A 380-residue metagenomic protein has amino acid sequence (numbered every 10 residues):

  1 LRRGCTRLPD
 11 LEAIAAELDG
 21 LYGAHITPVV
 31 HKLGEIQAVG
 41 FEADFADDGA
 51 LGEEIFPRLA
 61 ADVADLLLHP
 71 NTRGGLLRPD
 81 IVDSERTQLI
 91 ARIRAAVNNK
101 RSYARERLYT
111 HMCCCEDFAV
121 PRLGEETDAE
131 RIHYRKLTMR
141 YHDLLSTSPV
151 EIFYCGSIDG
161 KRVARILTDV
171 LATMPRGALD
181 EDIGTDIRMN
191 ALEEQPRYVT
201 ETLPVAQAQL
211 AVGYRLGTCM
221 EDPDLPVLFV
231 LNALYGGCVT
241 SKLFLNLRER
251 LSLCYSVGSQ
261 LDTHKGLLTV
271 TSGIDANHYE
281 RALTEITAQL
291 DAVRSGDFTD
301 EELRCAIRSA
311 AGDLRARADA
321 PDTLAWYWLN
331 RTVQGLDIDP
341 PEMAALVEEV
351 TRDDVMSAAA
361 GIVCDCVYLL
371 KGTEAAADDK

Functional and structural regions predicted by a protein language model:
L1-L18, V212, P223-Y235, L243-L247: Active/ligand-binding-proximal structured segments within catalytic/core domains that scaffold catalytic residues
A15-R140, E285-A288, D300-W326: Acidic/histidine-enriched segments that form metal/cofactor-coordinating and catalytic pocket/exosite environments
H25-V30, A211-L216, Y235-A276: A structural supersecondary motif
L89, L137, I152, V212 (+5 more regions): Divalent metal-coordination and catalytic microenvironments
R107-V150, D186, L314, N330-A360: Histidine-acidic residue clusters that define the catalytic metal-binding segment of zinc metallopeptidase domains
C114-D128, D143-T147, E151-C219, A375-K380: An aromatic/glycine/proline-enriched structural segment found at the starts of mature extracellular/organellar domains
V150-G156, R304-K380: C-terminal regions of mature proteins
H264-D313: C-terminal structural cap/anchor segments
